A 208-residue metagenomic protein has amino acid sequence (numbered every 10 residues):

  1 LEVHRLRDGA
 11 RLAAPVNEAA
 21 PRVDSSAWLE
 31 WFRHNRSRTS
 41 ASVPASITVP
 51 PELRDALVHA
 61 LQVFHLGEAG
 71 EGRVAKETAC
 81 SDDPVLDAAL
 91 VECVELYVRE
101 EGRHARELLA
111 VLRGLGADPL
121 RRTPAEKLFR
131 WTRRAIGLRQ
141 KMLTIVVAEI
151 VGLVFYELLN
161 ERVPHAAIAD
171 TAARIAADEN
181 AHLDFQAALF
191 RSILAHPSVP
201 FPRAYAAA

Functional and structural regions predicted by a protein language model:
L1-A208: Non-heme di-metal
